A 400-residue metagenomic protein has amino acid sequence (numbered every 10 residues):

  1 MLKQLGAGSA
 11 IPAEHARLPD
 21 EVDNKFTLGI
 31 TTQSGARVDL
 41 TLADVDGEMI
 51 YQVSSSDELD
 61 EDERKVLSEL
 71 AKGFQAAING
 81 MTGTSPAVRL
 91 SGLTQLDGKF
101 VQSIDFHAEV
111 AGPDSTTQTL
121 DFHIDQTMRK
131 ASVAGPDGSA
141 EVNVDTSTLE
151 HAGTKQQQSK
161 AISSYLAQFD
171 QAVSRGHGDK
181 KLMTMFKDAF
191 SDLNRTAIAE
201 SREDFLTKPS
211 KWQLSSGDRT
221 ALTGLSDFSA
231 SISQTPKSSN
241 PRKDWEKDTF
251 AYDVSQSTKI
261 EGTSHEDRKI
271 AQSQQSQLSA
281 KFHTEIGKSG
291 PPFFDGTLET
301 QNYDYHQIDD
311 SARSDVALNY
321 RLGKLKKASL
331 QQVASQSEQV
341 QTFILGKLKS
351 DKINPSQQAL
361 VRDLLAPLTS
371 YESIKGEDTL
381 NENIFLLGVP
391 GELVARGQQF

Functional and structural regions predicted by a protein language model:
M1, M49, M81, M128 (+1 more regions): Detector for methionine-enriched segments
K3-D114, Q118: N-terminal, intrinsically disordered, small/polar-rich Type III/flagellar export signal
L120-F400: A eukaryote-biased signal for long
